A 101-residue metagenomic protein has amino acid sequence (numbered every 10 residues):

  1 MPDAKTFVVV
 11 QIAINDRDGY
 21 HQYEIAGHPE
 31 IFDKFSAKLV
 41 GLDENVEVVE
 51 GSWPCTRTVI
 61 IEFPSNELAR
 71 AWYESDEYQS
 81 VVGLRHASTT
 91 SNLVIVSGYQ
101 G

Functional and structural regions predicted by a protein language model:
M1-T58, P64-A71, S97-G101: Short S/T/G/P-rich N-terminal loop/turn motif that feeds into the first structured element of a domain
R57-V59, S91-N92: Generic beta-strand structural signal
R70-W72, E77-N92: C-terminal structural segments of small proteins and small subunits
